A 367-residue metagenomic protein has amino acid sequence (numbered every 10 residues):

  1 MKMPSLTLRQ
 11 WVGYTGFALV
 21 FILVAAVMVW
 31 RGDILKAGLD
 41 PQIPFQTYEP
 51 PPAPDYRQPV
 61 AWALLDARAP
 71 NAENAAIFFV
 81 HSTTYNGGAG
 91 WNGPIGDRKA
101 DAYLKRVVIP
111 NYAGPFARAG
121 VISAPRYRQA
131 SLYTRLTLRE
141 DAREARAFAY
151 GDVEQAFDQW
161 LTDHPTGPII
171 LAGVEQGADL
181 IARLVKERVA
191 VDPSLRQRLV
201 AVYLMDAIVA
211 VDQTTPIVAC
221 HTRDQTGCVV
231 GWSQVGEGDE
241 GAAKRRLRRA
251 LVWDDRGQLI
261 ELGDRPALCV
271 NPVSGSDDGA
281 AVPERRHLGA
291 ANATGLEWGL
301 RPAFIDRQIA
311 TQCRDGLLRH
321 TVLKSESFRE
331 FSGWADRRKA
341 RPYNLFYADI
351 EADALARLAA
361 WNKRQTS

Functional and structural regions predicted by a protein language model:
M3-V12, M28-G32, E154-H164, E187-E330 (+3 more regions): Surface cap/lid and interfacial helix-loop subdomains adjacent to catalytic sites that gate substrate access
G13-M28: Hydrophobic membrane-insertion alpha-helices, especially the h-region of bacterial N-terminal signal peptides
W30-Y48, V80-P168, T321-S367: Active-site catalytic motif of lipid deacylating hydrolases and related acyltransferases
P51-R68, K105-N111, E187: Short alpha-helical segments and helix-capping/turn motifs at coil-helix boundaries
A69-A75: Proline/glycine-enriched tight loop/beta-turn segments at coil->beta junctions that connect or precede beta-strands
A76-F79, S123-R126, I170, A201-L204 (+1 more regions): Structural recognition of the beta-strand scaffold that forms the well-ordered cores of secreted hydrolase catalytic
V80-T83, R126-A130, V174-E175, L204-I208 (+1 more regions): Active-site-proximal beta-strand/loop segments in catalytic clefts of secreted hydrolases
G173-I181: Gly/Ala-rich beta-loop-alpha elbow adjacent to hydrolase catalytic centers
